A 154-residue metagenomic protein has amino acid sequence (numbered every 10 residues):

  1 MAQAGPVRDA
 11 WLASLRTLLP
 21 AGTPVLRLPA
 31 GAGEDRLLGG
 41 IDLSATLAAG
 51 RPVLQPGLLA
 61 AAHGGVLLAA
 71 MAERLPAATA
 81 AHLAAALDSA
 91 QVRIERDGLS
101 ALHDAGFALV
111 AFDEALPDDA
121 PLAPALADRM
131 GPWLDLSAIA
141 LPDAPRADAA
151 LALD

Functional and structural regions predicted by a protein language model:
M1-M130, L134: Conserved ASCE/P-loop NTPase catalytic core
L136-A138: Short, structured patches in soluble enzyme cores that scaffold and shape functional sites
A140-D154: Basic, amphipathic alpha-helical bundle interface domains used for macromolecular binding and assembly
